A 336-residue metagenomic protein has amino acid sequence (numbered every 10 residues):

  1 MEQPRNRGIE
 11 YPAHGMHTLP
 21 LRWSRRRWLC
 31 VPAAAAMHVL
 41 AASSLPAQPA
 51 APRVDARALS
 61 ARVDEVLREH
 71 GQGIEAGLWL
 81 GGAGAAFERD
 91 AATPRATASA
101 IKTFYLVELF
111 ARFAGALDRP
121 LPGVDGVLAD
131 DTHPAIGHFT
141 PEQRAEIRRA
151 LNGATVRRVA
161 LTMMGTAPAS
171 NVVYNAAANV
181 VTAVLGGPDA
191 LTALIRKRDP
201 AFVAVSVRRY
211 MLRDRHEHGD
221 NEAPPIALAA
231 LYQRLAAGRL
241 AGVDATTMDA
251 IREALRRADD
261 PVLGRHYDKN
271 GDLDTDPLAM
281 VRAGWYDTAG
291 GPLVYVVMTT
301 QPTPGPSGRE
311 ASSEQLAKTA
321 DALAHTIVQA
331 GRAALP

Functional and structural regions predicted by a protein language model:
M1-W23, R27-V39: N-terminal secretory signal peptides
Q48-V66, H70, A85-A86, V173 (+3 more regions): Structured C-terminal helix/loop/strand segments within mature extracytoplasmic catalytic/sensor domains
A51-L59, L121-H216, E222-R234: Active-site-adjacent helix/loop patches that line small-molecule binding or acyl-intermediate pockets
G71-R95, A114: Short, conserved catalytic-motif segment at the N-terminal edge
W79-G82, M163-P168, R208-Y210, G271 (+1 more regions): Active-site-proximal beta-strand/loop segments in catalytic clefts of secreted hydrolases
G81-A83, A92, A111-R112, G126 (+2 more regions): Solvent-exposed coil/turn segments that connect beta secondary-structure elements in extracytoplasmic/periplasmic
R95-P122, Y295: Active-site SXXK
